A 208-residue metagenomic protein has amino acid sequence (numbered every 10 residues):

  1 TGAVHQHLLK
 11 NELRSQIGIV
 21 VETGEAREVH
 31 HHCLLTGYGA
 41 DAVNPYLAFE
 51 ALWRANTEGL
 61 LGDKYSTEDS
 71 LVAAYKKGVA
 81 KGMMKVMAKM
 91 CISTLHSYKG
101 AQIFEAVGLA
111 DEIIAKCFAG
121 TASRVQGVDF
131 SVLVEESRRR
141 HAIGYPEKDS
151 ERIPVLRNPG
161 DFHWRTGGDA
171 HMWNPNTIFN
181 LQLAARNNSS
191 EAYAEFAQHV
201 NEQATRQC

Functional and structural regions predicted by a protein language model:
T1-A3, A51-L60: Active-site-adjacent beta->alpha loops and helix N-cap segments on the catalytic face of soluble alpha/beta enzymes
G2-Q6, A74: Alpha-helical scaffolding segments of alpha/beta enzyme cores, especially the outer helices of TIM-barrel or partial
H5-G18, T36-Y46, S66, V86-M90: Secondary-structure transition/capping motifs at alpha-helix termini and the adjoining loop/turn into the next element
Q16-V29: Glycine-rich beta-to-alpha transition loops that act as phosphate-gripper elements at the mouths of alpha/beta enzyme
G24, A40, L47-L52: Short, ordered loop/turn segments at secondary-structure junctions
A26-G39: Catalytic cores of alpha/beta
H32, N44, L61-C208: Flexible, glycine-rich loop/tail regions that form catalytic "lids" or insertion modules at the edges of active sites
